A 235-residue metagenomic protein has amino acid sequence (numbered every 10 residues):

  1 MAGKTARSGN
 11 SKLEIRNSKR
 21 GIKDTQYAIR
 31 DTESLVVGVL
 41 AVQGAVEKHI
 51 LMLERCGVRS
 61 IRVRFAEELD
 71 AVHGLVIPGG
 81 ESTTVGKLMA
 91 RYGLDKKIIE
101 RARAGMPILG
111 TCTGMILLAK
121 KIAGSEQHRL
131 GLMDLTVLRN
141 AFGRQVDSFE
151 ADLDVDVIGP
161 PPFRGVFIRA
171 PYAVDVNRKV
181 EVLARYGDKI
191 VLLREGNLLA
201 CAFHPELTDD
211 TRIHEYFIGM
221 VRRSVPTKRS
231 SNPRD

Functional and structural regions predicted by a protein language model:
M1-R91, K96-A104, T211-E215, G219-R229 (+1 more regions): N-terminal beta1-alpha1 cap of cysteine-dependent amidohydrolase-like domains
A2-R7, R139-D235: Amide-donor transfer/coupling interface in amidating biosynthetic enzymes
D31-E33, E67-D70, E100-R101, L109 (+3 more regions): Solvent-exposed alpha-helices and their adjacent loops that cap or buttress functional pockets in soluble metabolic
V42, T113, F203: Cofactor-binding loop segments of dinucleotide-utilizing enzymes, especially the Rossmann-like FAD- and NAD(P)+-binding
V46, L69, L117, G124 (+3 more regions): Flexible, glycine-rich phosphate/dinucleotide-binding loops and adjacent beta-alpha linkers at cofactor/substrate
S60-I61, I108, L198: Hydrophobic anchor at the start of a short beta-strand that flanks the dinucleotide cofactor-binding loop
I77, G110, C201: Redox-cofactor binding/interface segments in oxidoreductases and associated redox assembly factors
E81-D154: Cysteine-nucleophile active-site neighborhood
